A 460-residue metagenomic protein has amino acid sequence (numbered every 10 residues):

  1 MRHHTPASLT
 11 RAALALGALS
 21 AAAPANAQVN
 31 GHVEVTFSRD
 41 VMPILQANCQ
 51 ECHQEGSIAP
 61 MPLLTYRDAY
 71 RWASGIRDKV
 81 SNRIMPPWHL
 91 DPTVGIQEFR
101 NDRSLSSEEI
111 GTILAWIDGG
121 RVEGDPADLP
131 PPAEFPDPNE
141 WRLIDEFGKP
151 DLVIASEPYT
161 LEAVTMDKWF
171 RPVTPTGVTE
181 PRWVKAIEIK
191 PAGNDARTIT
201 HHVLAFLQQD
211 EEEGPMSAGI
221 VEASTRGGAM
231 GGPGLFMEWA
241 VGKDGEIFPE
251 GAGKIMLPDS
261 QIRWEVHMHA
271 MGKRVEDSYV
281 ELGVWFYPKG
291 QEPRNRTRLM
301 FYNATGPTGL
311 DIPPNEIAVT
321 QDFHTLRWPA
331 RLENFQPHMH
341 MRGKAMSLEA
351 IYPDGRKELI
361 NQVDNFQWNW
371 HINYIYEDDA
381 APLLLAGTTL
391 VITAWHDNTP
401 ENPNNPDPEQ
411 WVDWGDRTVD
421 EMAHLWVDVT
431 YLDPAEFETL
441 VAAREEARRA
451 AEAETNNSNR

Functional and structural regions predicted by a protein language model:
R2-A13: Bacterial N-terminal signal peptides that target proteins for export
R11-A21: Bacterial N-terminal signal peptides
A18-S20, M42, D78, L383: Generic structural signal for beta-strand residues in well-ordered domains
A25-T174, E180, A186, D259-E265: Aromatic- and Gly/Pro-enriched helix-to-coil junctions and flexible linker segments
E140-E436, E445-R448, N459: His-enriched metal-coordination microenvironments in redox/metal-binding proteins
V441-A442: Juxtamembrane/interfacial segments around transmembrane helices
E454-R460: Long, low-complexity, intrinsically disordered segments
